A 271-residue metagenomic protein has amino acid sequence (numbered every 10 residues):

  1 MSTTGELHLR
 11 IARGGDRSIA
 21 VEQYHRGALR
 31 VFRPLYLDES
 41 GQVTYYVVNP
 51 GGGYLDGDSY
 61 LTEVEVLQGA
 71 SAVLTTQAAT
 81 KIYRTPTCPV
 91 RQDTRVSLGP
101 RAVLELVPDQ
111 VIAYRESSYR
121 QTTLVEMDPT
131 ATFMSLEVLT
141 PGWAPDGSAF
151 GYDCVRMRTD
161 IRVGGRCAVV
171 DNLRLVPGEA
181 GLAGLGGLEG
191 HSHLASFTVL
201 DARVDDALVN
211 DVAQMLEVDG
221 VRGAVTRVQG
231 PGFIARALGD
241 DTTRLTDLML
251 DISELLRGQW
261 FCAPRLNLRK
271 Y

Functional and structural regions predicted by a protein language model:
M1-Q110, R115, E254: N-terminal, charged/glycine-rich beta-strand/loop interface patches
L7, Y60, Q92-T94, A102 (+3 more regions): One face of beta-strands
L9, V64, V96, V125 (+3 more regions): Preference for bulky hydrophobic residues occupying beta-strand positions in well-ordered beta-sheet regions
R30-R33, R84-C88, E116-S118, A144-S148 (+2 more regions): A short, polar/proline- and glycine-enriched secondary-structure boundary/capping micro-motif
V66-Q68, T76-A78, L98-P100, P108-Q110 (+5 more regions): Short, structured patches in soluble enzyme cores that scaffold and shape functional sites
S71-V73, V103-E105, T132-M134, A195-S196 (+2 more regions): Structural motif
C88-F150: Internal, conserved structured core segments that host functional sites
L139-Y271: A structural signal for small-residue-enriched, beta-sheet-centric alpha/beta enzyme cores and oligomeric scaffold folds
